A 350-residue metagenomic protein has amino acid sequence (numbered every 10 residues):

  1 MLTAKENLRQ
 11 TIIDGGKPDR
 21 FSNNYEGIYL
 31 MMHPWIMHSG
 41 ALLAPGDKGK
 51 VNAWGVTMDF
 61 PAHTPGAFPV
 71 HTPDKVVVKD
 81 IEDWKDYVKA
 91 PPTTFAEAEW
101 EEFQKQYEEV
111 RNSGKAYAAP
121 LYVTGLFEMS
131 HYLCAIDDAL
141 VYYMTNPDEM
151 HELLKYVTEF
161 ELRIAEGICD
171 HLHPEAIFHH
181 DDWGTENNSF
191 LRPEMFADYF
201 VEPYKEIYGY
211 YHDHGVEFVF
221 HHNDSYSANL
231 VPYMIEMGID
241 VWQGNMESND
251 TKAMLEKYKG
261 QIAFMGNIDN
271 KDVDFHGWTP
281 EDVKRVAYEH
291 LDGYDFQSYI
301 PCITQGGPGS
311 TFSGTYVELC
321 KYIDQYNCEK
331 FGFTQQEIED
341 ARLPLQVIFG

Functional and structural regions predicted by a protein language model:
M1-I28, V51, K89-G350: Active-site loop segments of alpha/beta catalytic cores
G16-P61: N-terminal accessory/capping or targeting/presequence segment of soluble
P34-H38, A62-G66, V70-P73, Y132 (+2 more regions): Short aromatic-enriched loop/helix-cap "lid" or pocket-rim segments at secondary-structure transitions that line
K48-T93, E99, V110-A118: A contiguous, low-structure linker/loop signature
